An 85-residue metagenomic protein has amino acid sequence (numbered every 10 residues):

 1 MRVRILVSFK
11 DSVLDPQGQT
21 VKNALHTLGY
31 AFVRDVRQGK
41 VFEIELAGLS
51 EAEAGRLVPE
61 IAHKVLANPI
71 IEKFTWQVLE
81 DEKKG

Functional and structural regions predicted by a protein language model:
M1-D11, K40-E43: Short glycine-/aliphatic-rich beta-strand segments at the starts of folded cytosolic domains
S12-Y30: Short amphipathic alpha-helix segments
V13-P16, L49-R56: Short, conserved charged micro-motifs
F32-Q38, E43-I44: Amphipathic, hydrophobic secondary-structure cores in small proteins
G48, K83-G85: Feature of Fe-S/electron-transfer and energy-metabolism proteins that preferentially highlights extended coupling
G55-K83: C-terminal structural segments of small proteins and small subunits
